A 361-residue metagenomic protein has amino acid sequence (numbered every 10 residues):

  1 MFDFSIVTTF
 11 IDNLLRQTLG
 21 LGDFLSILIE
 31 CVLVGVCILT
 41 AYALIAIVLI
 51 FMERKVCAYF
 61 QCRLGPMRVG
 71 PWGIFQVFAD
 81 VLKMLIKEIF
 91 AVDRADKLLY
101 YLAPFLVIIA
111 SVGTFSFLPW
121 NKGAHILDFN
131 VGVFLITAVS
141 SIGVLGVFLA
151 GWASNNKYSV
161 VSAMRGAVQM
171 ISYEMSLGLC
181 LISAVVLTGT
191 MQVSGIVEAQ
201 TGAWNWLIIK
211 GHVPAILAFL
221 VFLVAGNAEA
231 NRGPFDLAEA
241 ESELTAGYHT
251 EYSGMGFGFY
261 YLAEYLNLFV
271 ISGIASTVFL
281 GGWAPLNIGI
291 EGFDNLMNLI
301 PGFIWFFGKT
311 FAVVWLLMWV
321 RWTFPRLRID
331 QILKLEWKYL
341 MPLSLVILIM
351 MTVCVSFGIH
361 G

Functional and structural regions predicted by a protein language model:
F2-G361: Selective transmembrane helix interface/packing segments
